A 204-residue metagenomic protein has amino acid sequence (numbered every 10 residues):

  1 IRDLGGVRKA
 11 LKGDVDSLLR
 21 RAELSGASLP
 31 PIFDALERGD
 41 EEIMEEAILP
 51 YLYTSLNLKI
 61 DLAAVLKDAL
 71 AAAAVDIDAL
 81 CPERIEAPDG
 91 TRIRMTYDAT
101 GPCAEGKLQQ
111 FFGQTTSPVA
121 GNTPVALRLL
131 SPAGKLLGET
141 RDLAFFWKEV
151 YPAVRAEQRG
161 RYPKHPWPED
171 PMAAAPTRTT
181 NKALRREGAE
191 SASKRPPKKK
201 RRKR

Functional and structural regions predicted by a protein language model:
I1-R84, A120-R204: Acidic, serine/threonine- and proline-rich low-complexity intrinsically disordered segments
I77-L108: Amphipathic alpha-helical packing elements
D98-V125, L129: Short, surface-exposed, low-complexity cationic segments
